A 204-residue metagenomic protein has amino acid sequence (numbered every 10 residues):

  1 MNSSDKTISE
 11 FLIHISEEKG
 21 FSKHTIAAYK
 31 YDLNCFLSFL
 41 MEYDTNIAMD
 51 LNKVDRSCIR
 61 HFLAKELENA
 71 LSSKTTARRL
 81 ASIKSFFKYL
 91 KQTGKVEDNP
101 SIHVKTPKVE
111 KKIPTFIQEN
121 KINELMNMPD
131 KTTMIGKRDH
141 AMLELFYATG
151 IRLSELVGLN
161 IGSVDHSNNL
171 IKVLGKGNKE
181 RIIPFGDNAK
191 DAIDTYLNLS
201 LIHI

Functional and structural regions predicted by a protein language model:
M1-I202: Conserved catalytic core of the tyrosine transesterase superfamily
